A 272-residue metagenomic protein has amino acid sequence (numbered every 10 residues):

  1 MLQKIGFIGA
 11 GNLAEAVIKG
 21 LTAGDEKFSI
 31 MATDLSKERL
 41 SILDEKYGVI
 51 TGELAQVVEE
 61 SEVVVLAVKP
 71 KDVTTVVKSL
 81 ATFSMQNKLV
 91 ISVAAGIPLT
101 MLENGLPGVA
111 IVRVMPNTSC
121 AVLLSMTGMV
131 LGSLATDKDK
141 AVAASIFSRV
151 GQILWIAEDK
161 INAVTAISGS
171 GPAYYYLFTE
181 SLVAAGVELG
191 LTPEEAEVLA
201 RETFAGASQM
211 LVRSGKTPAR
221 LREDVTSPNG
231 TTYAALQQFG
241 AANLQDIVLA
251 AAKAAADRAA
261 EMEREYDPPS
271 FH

Functional and structural regions predicted by a protein language model:
M1-E59, S125, V187-E188: NAD(P)+-binding Rossmann beta1-loop-alpha1 motif at the extreme N-terminus of oxidoreductases
I18, K37-E38, Y47, L54-M129: Rossmann-like NAD(P)(H) cofactor-binding subdomain of soluble oxidoreductases
I30, L40, V57, V73 (+3 more regions): Small-residue helix-packing motif on alpha-helices
M101, G105-A110, M126-A163, Y176-R213: Internal alpha-helical scaffold of NAD(P)-dependent oxidoreductase catalytic cores
I111, I161-A166, P218-E223: Short pre-catalytic strand/loop immediately N-terminal to key active-site residues, enriched for Gly-Thr
M115-C120, T165-Y175: Glycine/serine-rich anion-binding loops at beta->alpha junctions that coordinate negatively charged ligand groups
R201-H272: NAD(P)-dependent Rossmann-like dehydrogenase/reductase catalytic/cofactor-binding core
